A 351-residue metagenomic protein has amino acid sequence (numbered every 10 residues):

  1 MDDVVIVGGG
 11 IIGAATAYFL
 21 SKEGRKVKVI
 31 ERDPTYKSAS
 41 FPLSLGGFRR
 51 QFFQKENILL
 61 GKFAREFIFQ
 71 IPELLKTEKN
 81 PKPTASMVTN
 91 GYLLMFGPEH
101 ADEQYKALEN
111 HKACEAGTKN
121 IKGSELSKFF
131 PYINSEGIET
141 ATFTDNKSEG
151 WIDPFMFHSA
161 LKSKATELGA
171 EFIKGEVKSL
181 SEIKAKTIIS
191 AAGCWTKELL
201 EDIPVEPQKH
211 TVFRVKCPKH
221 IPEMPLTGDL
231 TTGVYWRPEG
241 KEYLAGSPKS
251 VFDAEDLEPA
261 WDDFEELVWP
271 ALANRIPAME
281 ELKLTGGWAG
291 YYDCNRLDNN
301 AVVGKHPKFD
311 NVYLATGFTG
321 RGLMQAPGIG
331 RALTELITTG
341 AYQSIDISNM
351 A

Functional and structural regions predicted by a protein language model:
D2, P307-A351: C-terminal lid/capping helical subdomain adjacent to the catalytic/cofactor pocket in oxidative enzymes
D2-K28: N-terminal Rossmann-like FAD-binding beta1-loop-alpha1 element of flavoenzymes
V5-V7, I183-C194, G330: Short hydrophobic core segments
K22-F41: Glycine-rich FAD pyrophosphate-binding loop
K37, K186-P225: Central helical "cap/lid" subdomain
L45-F129, G233-Y235, L272-A273: Dinucleotide-binding Rossmann-like beta1-alpha1 core, especially the glycine-rich loop that anchors the ADP
Q70, M95-L168, I173-K174, N295: Flavin (FAD/FMN) cofactor-binding and adjacent substrate-gating region of FAD-dependent oxidoreductase domains
C217-N311: Active-site lid/adjacent beta-loop-alpha segment flanking the redox-cofactor pocket in flavoenzymes
